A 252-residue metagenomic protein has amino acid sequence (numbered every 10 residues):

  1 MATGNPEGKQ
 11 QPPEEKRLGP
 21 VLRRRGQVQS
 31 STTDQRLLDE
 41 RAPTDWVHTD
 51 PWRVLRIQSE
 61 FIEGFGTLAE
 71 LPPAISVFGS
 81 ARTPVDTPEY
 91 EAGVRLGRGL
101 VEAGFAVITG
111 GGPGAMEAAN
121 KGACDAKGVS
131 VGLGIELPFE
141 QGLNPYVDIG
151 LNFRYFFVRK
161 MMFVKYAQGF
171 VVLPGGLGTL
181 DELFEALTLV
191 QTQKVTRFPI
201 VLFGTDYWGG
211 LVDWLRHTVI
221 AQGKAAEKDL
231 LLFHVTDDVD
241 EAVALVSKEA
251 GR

Functional and structural regions predicted by a protein language model:
A2-Q35, D39-I135: Glycine-rich beta-alpha loop segments
G4, L68, A126, Y166 (+4 more regions): Change "in soluble alpha/beta enzymes" to "in soluble alpha/beta proteins
V47-V54, P199, G204-Y207: Catalytic-core regions of core metabolic enzymes, especially those transforming organic acids/acyl-group intermediates
L68-E70, G99-V101, A123-C124, Q141-P145 (+3 more regions): Solvent-exposed alpha-helices and their adjacent loops that cap or buttress functional pockets in soluble metabolic
G114-V172: Acidic/glycine-enriched connector segments
L137-G142, T179, Y207-G210: Short gly/pro/ser/thr-enriched loop/turn and capping motifs at secondary-structure boundaries
R154-D206, A250-R252: Active-site/ligand-binding-proximal alpha/beta "capping" segment
L202-R252: C-terminal functional extensions of proteins
